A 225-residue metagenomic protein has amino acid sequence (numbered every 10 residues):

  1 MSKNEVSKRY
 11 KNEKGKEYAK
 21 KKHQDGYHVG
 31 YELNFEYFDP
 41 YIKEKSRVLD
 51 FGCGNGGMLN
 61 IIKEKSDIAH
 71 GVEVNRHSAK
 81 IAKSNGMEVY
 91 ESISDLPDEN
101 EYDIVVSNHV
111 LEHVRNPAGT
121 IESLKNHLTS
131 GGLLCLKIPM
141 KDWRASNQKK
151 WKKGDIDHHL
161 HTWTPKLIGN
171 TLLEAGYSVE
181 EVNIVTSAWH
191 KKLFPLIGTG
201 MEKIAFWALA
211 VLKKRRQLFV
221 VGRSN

Functional and structural regions predicted by a protein language model:
M1-N100, I104-N108, A118-I121, N183-S187 (+2 more regions): Conserved N-terminal segment of class I S-adenosyl-L-methionine
Y18-E32, G57, L96, I104 (+2 more regions): S-adenosyl-L-methionine-dependent methyltransferase catalytic module, highlighting the catalytic core
H109-H113: A short His-aromatic
